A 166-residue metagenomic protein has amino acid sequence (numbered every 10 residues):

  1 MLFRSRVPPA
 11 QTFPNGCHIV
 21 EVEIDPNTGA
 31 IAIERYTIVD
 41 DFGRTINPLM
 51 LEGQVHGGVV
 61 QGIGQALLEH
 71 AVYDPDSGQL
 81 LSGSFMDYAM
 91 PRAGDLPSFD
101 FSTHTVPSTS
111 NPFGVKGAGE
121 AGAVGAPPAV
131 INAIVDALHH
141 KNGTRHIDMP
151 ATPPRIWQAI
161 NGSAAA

Functional and structural regions predicted by a protein language model:
F3-A166: C-terminal catalytic domains of large/alpha subunits in multi-subunit enzymes
